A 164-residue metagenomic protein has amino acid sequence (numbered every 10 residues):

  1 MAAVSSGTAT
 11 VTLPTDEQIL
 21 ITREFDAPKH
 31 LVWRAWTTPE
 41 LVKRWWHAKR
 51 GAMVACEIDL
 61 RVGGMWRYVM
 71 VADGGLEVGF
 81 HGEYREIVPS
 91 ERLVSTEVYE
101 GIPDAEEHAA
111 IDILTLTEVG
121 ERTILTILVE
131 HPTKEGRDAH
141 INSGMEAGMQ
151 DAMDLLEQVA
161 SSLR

Functional and structural regions predicted by a protein language model:
M1-G51: Hydrophobic ligand-binding cavity/cleft-lining segments
M1-V4, H131-R164: A conserved amphipathic terminal alpha-helix motif
L13-T15, I58-L60, G74-V78, D104-H108 (+1 more regions): A generic structural micro-feature
D16-T22, M53, M65, G79 (+3 more regions): Intrinsic-disorder/low-complexity, polar/charged segments enriched in Ser/Thr/Lys/Arg/Asp/Glu/Gln
Q18, T96, I102-A147: Beta-strand/loop substructures that line and gate deep hydrophobic ligand-binding cavities in soluble
K29-H30, D59-R61, R85-R92, T115-I124: A short, structured loop/turn motif at beta-sheet edges
V32, V42, W66, Y84 (+4 more regions): Hydrophobic pocket/interface hotspot
M53-V98: Glycine-rich portal/gate segments that line the openings of hydrophobic small-molecule binding cavities
